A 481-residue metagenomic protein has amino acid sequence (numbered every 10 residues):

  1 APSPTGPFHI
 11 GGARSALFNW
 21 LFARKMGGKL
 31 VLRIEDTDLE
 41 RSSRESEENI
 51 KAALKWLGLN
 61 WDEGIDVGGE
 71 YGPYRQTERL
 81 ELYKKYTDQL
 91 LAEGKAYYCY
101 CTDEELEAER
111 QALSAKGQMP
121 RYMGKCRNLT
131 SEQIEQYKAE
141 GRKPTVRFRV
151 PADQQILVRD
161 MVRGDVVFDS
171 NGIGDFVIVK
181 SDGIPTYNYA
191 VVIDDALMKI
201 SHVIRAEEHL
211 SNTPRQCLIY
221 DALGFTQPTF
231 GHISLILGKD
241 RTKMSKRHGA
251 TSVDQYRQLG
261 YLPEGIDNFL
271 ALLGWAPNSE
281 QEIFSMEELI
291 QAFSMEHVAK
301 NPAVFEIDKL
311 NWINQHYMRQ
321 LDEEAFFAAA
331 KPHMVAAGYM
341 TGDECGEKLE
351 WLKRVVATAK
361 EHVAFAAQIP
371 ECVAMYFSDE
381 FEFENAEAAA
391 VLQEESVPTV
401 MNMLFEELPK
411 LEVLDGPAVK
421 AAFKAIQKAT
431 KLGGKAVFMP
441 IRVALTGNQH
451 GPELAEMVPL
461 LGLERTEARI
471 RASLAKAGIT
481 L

Functional and structural regions predicted by a protein language model:
A1-A115, N212-F225, G265: N-terminal Rossmann-like or analogous alpha/beta NTP/dinucleotide-binding catalytic cores that position adenine
A1-T5, L32-D36, M198-V203, T251 (+2 more regions): Glycine- and acidic
T5, L39, Q76-R79, P151 (+3 more regions): Short beta->alpha junction loops/turns
H9-G11, E35, D175, N188 (+2 more regions): Acidic active-site catalytic centers that drive phospho-/nucleotidyl reactions and related ester hydrolyses
S42-R44, E48, L57-G58, V167 (+5 more regions): Conserved nucleotide- and phosphate/pyrophosphate-binding catalytic cores in adenylate/nucleotidyl-handling enzymes
A92, Y97-Y98, T102-H232, G238-M244 (+2 more regions): Active-site cores that bind ATP or allylic diphosphates and position pyrophosphate for catalysis
